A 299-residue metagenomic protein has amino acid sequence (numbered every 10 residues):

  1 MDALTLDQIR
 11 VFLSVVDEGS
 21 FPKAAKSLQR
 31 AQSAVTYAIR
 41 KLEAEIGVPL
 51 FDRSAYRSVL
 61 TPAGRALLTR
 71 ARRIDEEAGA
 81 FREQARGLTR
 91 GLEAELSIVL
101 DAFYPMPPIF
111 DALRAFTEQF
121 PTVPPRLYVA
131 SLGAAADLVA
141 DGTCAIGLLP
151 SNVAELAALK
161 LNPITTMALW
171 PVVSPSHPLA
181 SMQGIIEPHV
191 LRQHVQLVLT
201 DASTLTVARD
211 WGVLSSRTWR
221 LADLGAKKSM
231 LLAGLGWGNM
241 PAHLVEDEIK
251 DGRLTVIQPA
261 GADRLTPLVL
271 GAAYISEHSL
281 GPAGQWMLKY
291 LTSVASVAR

Functional and structural regions predicted by a protein language model:
L13-A31: Short helix-boundary/capping micro-motifs
E18, S27, K41-P49, Q119: Residue cluster at the C-terminal edge of the helix-turn-helix DNA-binding motif
E43-P62: A short LG(V/I)-centered, amphipathic sequence patch enriched for acidic residue(s) preceding the LG motif
E45-I46, L67-T89, M287, A298: Alpha-helical linker/hinge and terminal dimerization helices associated with HTH transcriptional regulators
A94-L156: Central regulatory/effector-binding core of bacterial HTH transcription factors
D137, A154, A158-L235, M240-L265 (+2 more regions): C-terminal regulatory
V172-H177, V269-L280: A bilobed periplasmic-binding-protein/Venus flytrap-type ligand-binding module shared by bacterial periplasmic
